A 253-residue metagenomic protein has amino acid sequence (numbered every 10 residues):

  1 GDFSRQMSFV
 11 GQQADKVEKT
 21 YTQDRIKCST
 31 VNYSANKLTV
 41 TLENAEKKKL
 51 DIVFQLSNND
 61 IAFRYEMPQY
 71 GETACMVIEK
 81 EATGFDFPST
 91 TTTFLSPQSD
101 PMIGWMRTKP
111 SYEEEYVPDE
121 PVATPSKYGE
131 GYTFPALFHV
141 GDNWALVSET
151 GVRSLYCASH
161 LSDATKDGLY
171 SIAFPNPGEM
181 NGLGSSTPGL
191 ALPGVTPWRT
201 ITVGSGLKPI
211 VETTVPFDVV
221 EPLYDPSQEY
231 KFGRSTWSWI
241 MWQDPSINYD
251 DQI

Functional and structural regions predicted by a protein language model:
G1-P216: N-terminal accessory beta-strand-rich subdomains and adjacent acidic, glycine-rich linkers that precede catalytic cores
S57, F63, F85, S235-I240 (+1 more regions): Broad hydrophobic/π-residue packing in well-ordered secondary structure
A191-Q252: An acidic-aromatic substrate-binding cleft motif
